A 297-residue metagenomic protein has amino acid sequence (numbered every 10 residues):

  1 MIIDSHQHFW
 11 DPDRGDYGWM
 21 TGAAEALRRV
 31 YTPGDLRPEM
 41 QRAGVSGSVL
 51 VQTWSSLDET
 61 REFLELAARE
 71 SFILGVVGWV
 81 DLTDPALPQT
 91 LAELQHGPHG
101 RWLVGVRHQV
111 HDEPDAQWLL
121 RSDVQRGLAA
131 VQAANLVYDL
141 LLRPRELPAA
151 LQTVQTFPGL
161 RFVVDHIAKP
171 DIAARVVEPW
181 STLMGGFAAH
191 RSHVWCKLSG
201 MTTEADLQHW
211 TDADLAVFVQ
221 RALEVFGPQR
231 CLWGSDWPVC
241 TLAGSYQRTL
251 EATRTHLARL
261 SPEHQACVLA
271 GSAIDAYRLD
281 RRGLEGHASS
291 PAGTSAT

Functional and structural regions predicted by a protein language model:
M1-S5, A26-G47, Q220-R221, V225-L232 (+1 more regions): Mid-to-C-terminal alpha-helical segments outside catalytic/metal-binding sites
M1-W19: Replace "His-x-His-based motif
H6, S48, F63, V76 (+7 more regions): Conserved, mostly hydrophobic/aromatic
M20-R29, V51, V106-L119: Glycine-rich phosphate-binding "P-loop"
T21-R69: Alpha-helical scaffold segments that flank or form the walls of functional sites
Y31-L36, D58-E59, L87-A92, L147-P148 (+1 more regions): Alpha-helical scaffolding within the catalytic cores of extracellular/periplasmic polymer-degrading hydrolases
L57-R145, L151-V154, K197-M201, H209: Active-site gating/metal-coordination segments in enzymes
W118-L232, H287: Catalytic pocket-lining loop regions of alpha/beta-barrel enzymes, especially the amidohydrolase/enolase/GH5 lineages
